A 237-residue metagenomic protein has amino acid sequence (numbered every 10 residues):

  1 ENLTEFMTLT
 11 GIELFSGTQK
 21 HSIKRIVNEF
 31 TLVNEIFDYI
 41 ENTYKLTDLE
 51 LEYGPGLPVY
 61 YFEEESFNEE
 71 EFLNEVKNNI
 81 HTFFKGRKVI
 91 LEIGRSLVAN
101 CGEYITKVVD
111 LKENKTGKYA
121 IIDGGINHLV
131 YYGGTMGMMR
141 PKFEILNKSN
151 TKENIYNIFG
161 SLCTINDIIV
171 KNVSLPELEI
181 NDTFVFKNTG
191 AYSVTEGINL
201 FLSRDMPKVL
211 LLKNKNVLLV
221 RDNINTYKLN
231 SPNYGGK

Functional and structural regions predicted by a protein language model:
E1-L111, R204: Active-site loop/helix belt of alpha/beta enzymes
K88-K237: Charged (often Lys/Glu-rich) extended helix/loop segments that serve as interaction or gating elements
